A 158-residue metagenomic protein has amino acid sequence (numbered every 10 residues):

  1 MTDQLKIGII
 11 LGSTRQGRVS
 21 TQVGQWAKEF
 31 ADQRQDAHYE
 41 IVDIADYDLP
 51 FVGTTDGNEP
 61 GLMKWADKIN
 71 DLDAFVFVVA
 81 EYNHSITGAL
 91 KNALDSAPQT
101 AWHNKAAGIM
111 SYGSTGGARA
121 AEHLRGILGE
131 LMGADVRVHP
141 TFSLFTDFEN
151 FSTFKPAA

Functional and structural regions predicted by a protein language model:
T2-L5, K64, D135-A158: Glycine-rich phosphate/pyrophosphate-binding loop and the adjoining helix
T2-Q35: N-terminal beta1-alpha1 ligand-phosphate binding loop
K6, H38, A106: Residues at the starts of beta-strands that form the adenosine-phosphate
R34-E40, G133-A134: A generic structural motif
D43-P60, F148-F151: N-terminal beta-loop-helix "entrance" segment that forms/cooperates in small-molecule cofactor or anionic ligand
Y47, E81, G113-T115, L144-F148: Acidic, glycine-rich active-site loops and adjacent beta-strand->loop/helix elements that engage anionic groups
G57-M132: Helix-loop-strand module that forms the ligand-binding subsite of alpha/beta enzymes
